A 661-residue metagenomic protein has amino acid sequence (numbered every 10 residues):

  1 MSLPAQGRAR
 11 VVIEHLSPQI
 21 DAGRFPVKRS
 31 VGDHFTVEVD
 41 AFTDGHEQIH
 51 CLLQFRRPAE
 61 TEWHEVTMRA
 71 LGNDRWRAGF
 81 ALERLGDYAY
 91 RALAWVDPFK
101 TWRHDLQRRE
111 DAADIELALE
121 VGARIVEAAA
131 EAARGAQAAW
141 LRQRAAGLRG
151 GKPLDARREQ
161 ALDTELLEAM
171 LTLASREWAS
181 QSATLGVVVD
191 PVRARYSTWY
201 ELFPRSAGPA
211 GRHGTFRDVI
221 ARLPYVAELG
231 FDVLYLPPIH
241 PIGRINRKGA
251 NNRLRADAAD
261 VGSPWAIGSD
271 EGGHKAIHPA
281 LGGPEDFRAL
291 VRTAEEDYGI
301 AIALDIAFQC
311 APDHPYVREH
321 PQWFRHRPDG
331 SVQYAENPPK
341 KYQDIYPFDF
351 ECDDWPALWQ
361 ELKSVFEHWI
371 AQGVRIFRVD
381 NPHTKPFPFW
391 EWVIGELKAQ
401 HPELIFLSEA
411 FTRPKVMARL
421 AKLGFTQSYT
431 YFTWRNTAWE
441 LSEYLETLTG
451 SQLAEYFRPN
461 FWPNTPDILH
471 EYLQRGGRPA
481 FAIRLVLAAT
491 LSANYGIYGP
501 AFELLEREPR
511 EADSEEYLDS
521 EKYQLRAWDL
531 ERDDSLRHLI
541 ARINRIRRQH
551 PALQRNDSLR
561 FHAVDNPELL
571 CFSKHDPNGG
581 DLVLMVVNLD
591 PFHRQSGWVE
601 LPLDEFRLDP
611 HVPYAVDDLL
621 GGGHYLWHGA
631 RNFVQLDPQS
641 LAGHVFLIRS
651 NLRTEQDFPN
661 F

Functional and structural regions predicted by a protein language model:
M1-S206, A210-D232, P241, A294 (+3 more regions): Carbohydrate-interacting/catalytic domains
P191-D257, G262-G283, F348-L358: Active-site-adjacent substrate/metal-binding segments within catalytic domains of carbohydrate-active enzymes
W199, Y235, A303-L304, R378 (+3 more regions): Generic enzyme active-site microenvironment
G214, R247, P388-W392, S596-W598: Generic recognition of short, well-ordered alpha-helical segments
L223-D232, L236-P237, F287-I306, W369: Conserved beta-strand->loop/alpha-helix structural units within folded catalytic cores of enzymes with alpha/beta
P238-A250, I306-W323: Aromatic-lined carbohydrate-binding surfaces of glycoside hydrolases
V261-R292, Y298-I300, C310-H538, R542 (+4 more regions): Alpha-amylase-like alpha-glycosidases and glucanotransferases acting on alpha-linked glucans and related
I306, A410, T465, L589 (+1 more regions): Residues immediately flanking
